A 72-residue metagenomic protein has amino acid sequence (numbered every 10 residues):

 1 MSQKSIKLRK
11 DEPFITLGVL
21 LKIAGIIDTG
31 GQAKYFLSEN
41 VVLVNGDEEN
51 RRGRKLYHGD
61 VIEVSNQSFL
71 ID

Functional and structural regions predicted by a protein language model:
Q3-I15: A detector for short, charged/polar N-terminal pre-domain segments
I15-K55: A basic, amphipathic helix-loop patch mediating RNA/tRNA/ribosome contacts
N66-I71: Short, charged beta-turn/beta-strand-edge "cap" motif at the junction between a beta-strand and an adjacent loop
